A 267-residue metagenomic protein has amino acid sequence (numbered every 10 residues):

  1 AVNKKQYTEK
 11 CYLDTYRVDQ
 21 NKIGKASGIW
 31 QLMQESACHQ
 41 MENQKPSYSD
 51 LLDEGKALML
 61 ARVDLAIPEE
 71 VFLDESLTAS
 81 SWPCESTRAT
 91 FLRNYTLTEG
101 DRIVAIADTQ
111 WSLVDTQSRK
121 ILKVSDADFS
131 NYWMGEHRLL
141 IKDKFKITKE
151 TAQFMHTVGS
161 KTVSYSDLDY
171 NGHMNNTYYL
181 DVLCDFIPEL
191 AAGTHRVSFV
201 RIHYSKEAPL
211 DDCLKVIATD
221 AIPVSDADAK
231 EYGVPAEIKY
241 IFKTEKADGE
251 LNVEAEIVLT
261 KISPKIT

Functional and structural regions predicted by a protein language model:
V2-L60, I106-D108, D115-S198, T260-T267: Hot-dog-fold acyl-thioester-processing enzymes
N3-E9, D64-P68, F72-I147, A208-L210 (+1 more regions): HotDog/MaoC-like acyl-thioester-processing domains
G55-F72, G193-E207: Small beta-barrel nucleic-acid-binding modules, principally OB-folds
E75-S76, Q153-T157, L210-C213: Short coil-to-beta-strand transition motifs
G159-E256: Acidic/His-leaning functional-site neighborhoods
